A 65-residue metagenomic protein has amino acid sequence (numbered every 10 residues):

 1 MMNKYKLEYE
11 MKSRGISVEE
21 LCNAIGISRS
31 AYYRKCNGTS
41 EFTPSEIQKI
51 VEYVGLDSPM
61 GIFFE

Functional and structural regions predicted by a protein language model:
M1-I16, A24: A short, Lys/Arg-rich alpha-helix, primarily the initiator
E8, E19, Q48: Residues within the helices of the helix-turn-helix
G15-Y33: Short alpha-helical DNA-recognition segment
T39-E52: Short, basic-rich loop-to-helix N-cap that marks the start of a DNA-contacting helix
G55-E65: Short C-terminal boundary/hinge segments that cap the last helix of small helical domains
